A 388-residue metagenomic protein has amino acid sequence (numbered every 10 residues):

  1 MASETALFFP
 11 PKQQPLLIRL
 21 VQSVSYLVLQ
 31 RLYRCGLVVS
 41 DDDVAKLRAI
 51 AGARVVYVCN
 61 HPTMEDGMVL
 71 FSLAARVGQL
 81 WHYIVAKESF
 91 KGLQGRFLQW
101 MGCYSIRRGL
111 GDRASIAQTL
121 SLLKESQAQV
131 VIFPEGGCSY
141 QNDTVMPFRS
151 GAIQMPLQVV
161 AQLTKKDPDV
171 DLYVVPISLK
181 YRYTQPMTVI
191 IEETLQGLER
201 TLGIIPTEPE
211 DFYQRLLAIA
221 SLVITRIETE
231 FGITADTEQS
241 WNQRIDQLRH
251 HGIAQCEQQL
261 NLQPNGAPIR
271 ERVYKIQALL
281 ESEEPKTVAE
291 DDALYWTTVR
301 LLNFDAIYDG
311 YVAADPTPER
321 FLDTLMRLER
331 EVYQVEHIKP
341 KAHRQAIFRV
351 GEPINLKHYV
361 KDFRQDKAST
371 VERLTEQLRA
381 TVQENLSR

Functional and structural regions predicted by a protein language model:
M1-E65, L73-Q79, K87, R113-A114 (+4 more regions): Membrane-interfacial terminal anchoring regions of lipid-handling membrane enzymes
S25, F97-L98, G102: Domain-scale detector for complete catalytic domains at protein termini or as standalone homologs
R31-L32, W100-R107: Short, basic, glycine/proline-bearing loop/turn elements
C59-N60, R108, P134: Short glycine-centered, acidic/aromatic-flanked micro-motifs in structured strand/loop junctions that mark active-site
D66-A75, G92-F97: Hydrophobic alpha-helical segments in the ANL/AMP-binding
L80, I84-F90, Q94-G95: Membrane helical hairpin/interfacial module
V130-G136: ATP-grasp fold ATP-binding core
